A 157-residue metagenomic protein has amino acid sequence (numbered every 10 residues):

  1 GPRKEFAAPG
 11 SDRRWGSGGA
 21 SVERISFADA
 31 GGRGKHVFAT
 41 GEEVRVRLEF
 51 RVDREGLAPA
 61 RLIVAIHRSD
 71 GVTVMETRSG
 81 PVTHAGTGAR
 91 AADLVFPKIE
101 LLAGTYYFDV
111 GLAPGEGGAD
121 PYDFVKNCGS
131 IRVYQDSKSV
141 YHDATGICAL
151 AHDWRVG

Functional and structural regions predicted by a protein language model:
G1-G157: Localized sequence-composition bias
